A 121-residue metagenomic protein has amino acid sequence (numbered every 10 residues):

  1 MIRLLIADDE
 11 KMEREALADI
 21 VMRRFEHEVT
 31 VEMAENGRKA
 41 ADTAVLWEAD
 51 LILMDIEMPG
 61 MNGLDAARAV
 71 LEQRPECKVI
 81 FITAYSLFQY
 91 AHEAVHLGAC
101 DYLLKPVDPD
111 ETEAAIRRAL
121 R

Functional and structural regions predicted by a protein language model:
I2, M12, M22-H27, D110-R121: Inter-domain helical "communication" segments and dimerization helices that couple sensory or membrane-embedded modules
I2, V29-V31, C77-V79: Short active-site oxyanion
I2-E13, L17, I52: Conserved acidic segment of CheY-like receiver
K11, E35-K39: Acidic phosphotransfer microenvironment of two-component signaling modules
A16, I20-R24, T43: Alpha-helical interaction/dimerization surfaces of two-component signaling modules
H27-E35, T43, A91: Short hydrophobic/Thr-rich beta-strand motif most characteristic of the beta2 strand and flanking loop of CheY-like
A41-R121: CheY-like receiver
